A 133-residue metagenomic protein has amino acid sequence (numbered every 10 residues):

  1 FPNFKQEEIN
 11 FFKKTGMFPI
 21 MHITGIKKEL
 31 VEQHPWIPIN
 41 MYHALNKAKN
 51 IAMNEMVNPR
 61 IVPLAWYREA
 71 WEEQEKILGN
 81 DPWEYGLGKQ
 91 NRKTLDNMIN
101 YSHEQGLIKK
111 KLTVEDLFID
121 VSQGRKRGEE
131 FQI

Functional and structural regions predicted by a protein language model:
F1-V57: Pocket-lining segment of extracytoplasmic ligand-binding domains
M53-I133: An extracytoplasmic/periplasmic, membrane-proximal ligand-sensing/linker region
